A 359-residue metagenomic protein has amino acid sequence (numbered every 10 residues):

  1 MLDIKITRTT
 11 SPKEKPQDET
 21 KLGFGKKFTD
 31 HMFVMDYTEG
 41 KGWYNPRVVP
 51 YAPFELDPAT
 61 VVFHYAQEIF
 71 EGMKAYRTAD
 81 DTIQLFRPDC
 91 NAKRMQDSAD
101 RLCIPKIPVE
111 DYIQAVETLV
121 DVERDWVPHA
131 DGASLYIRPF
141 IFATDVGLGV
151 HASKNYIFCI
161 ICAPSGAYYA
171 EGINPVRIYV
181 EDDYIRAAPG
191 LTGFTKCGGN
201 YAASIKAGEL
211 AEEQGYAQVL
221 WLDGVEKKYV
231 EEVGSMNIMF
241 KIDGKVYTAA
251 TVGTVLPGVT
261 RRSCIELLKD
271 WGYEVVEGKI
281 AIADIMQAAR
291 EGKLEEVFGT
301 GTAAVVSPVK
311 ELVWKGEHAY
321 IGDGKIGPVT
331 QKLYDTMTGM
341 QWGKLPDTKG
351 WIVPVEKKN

Functional and structural regions predicted by a protein language model:
M1-L119, G147-N359: Helix-start/capping segments and mature chain N-termini
V109-D111, L119-G132: Charged, gly/pro-rich active-site loop segments
V122, F142-T144: Intrinsically disordered, low-complexity linker/loop segments enriched in Gly/Pro and charged/polar residues
P128-R138, F142: Extended, Lys/Arg-enriched charged tracts that mediate electrostatic binding to polyanionic substrates
